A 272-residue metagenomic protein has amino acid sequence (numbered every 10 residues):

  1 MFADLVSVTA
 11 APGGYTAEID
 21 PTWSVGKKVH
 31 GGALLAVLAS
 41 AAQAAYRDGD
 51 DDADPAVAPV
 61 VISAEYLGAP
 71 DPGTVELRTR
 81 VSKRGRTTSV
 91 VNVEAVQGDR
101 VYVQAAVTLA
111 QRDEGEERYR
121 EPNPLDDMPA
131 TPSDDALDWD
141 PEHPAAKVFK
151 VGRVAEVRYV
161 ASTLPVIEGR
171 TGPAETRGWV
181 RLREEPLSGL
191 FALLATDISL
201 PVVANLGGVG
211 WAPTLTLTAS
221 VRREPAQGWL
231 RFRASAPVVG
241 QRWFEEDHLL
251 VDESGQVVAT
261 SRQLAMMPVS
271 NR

Functional and structural regions predicted by a protein language model:
M1-R272: Terminal targeting signals and extreme-terminal segments of soluble enzymes
